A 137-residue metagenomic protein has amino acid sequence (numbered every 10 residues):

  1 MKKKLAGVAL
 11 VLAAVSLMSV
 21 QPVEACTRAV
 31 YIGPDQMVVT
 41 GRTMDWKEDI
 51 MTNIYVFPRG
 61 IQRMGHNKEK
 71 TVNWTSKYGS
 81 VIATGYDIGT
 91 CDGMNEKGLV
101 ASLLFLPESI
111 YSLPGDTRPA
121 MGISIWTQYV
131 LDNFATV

Functional and structural regions predicted by a protein language model:
M1-A9: Bacterial N-terminal signal peptides that target proteins for export
A9-M18: Bacterial N-terminal signal peptides
A13-A14, R28, Y86, Q128: Generic detector of short alpha-helix boundary/capping microenvironments and adjacent low-complexity segments
E24-P119: A contiguous strand-loop segment
A101-L103, D116-V137: Alpha/propeptide regions of enzymes that mature by internal proteolysis
